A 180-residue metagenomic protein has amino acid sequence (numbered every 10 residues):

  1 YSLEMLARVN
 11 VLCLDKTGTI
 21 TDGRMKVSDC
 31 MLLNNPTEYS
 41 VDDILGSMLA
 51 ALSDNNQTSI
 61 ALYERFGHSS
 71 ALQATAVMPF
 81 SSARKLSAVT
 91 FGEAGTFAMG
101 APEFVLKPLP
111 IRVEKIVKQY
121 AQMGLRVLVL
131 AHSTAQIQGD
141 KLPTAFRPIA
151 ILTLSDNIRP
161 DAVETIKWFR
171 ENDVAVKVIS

Functional and structural regions predicted by a protein language model:
L3-A7: A conserved signal-transducing helical linker
R8-P148, L154, V163-S180: Cytosolic catalytic regions of ATP/NTP-dependent phosphoryl-transfer enzymes
